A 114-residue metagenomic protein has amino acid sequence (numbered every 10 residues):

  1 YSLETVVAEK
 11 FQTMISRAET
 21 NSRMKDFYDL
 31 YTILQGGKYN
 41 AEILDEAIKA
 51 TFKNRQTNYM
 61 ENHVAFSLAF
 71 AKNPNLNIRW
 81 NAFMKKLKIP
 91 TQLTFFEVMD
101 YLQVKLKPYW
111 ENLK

Functional and structural regions predicted by a protein language model:
Y1-K114: Structured mid-to-C-terminal alpha-helical surface segments
